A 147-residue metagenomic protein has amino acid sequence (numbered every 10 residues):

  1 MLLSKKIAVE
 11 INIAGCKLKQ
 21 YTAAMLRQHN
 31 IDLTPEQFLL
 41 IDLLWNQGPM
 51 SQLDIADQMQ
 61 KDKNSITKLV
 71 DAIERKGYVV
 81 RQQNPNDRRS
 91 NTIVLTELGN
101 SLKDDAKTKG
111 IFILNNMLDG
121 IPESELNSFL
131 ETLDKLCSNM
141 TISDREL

Functional and structural regions predicted by a protein language model:
M1-H29: N-terminal leader segment of winged-helix/HTH proteins
M1-L2, S124-L147: C-terminal regulatory/oligomerization modules of transcriptional regulators
L40-I41: Short alpha-helical "packing" element that flanks the helix-turn-helix/winged-helix DNA-binding module
Q47-S51: Short capping segments at the starts of secondary-structure elements
Q52-L53, N64, D71, N91: Residues within helix-turn-helix
A56: The alpha-helix within a helix-turn-helix
D71-E131: Charged, amphipathic alpha-helical coiled-coil/dimerization segments
